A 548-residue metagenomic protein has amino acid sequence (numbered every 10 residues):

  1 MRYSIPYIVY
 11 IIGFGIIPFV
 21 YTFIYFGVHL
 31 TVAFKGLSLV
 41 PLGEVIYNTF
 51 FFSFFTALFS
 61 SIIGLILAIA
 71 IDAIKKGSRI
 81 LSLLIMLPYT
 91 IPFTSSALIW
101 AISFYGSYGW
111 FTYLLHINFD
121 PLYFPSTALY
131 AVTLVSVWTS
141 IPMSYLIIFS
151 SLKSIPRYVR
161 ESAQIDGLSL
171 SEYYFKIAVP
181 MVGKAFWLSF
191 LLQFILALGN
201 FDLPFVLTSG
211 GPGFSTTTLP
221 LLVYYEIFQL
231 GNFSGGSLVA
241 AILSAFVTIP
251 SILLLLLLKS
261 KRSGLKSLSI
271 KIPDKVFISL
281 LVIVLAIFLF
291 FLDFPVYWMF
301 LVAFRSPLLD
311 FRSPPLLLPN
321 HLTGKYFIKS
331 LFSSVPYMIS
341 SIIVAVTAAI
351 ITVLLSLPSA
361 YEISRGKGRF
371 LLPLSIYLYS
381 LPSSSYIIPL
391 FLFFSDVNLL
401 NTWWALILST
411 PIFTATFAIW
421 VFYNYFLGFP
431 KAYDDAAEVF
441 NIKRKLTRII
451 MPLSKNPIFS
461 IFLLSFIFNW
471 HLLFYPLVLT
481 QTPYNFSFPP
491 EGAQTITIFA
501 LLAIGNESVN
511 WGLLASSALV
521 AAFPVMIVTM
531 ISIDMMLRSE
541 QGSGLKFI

Functional and structural regions predicted by a protein language model:
Y3-S263, L281, L285-I548: A structural signal for multi-pass alpha-helical bundles of membrane permease subunits that mediate small-molecule
K261-F277: Flexible interhelical linker loops that connect adjacent transmembrane helices in multi-pass membrane transporters
